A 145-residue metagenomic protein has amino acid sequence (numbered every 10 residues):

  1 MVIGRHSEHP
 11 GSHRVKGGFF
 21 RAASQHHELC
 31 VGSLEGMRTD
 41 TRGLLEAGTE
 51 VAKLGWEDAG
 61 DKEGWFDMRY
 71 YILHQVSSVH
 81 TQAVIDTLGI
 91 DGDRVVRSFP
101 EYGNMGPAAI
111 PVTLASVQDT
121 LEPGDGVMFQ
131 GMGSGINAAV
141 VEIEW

Functional and structural regions predicted by a protein language model:
M1-E50, L54, M132, W145: Condensing-enzyme catalytic core mediating Claisen C-C bond formation in acyl metabolism
S7-E8, F20, E50, E57 (+4 more regions): Generic secondary-structure signature for well-ordered alpha-helical cores
H26, V31-R69, V79-L88, T113: Conserved active-site "lid/cap" helical segment
W65, R69-W145: Claisen-condensing/thiolase-fold acyl-transfer catalytic domains that form or cleave C-C bonds in fatty acid
